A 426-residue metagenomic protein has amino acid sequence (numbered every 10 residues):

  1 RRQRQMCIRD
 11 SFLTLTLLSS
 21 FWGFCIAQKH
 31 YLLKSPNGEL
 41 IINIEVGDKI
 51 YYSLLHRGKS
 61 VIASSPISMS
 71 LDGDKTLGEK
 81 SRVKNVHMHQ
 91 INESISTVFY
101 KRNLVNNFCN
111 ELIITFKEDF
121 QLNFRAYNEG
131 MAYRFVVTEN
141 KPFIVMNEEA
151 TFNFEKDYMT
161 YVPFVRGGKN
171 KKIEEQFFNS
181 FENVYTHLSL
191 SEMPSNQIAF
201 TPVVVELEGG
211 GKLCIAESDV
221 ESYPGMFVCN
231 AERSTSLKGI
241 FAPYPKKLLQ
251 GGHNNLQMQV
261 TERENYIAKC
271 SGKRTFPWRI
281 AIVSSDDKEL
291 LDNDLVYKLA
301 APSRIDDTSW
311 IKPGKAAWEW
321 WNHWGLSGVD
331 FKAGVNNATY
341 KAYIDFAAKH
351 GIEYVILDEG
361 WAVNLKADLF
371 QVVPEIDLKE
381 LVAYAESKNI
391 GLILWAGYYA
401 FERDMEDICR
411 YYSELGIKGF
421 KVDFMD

Functional and structural regions predicted by a protein language model:
R1-I8: Short, small-residue-biased leader/transition segments that mark boundaries at the very start of proteins
C7, S20-F21, P36: Compositionally biased regions
L13-S20: Bacterial N-terminal signal peptides
C25-A27: Boundary at the C-terminal end of the N-terminal hydrophobic targeting segment
H30-K298: N-terminal accessory beta-strand-rich subdomains and adjacent acidic, glycine-rich linkers that precede catalytic cores
K273-F276, A300-N322: Feature activates predominantly on carbohydrate-active enzymes
K288-N293, R304-T308, W321-F331: Conserved mixed alpha/beta catalytic, RNA-binding, or beta-rich assembly cores of soluble enzyme, regulatory
P313-D426: Substrate-binding cleft of carbohydrate-active enzyme catalytic domains
